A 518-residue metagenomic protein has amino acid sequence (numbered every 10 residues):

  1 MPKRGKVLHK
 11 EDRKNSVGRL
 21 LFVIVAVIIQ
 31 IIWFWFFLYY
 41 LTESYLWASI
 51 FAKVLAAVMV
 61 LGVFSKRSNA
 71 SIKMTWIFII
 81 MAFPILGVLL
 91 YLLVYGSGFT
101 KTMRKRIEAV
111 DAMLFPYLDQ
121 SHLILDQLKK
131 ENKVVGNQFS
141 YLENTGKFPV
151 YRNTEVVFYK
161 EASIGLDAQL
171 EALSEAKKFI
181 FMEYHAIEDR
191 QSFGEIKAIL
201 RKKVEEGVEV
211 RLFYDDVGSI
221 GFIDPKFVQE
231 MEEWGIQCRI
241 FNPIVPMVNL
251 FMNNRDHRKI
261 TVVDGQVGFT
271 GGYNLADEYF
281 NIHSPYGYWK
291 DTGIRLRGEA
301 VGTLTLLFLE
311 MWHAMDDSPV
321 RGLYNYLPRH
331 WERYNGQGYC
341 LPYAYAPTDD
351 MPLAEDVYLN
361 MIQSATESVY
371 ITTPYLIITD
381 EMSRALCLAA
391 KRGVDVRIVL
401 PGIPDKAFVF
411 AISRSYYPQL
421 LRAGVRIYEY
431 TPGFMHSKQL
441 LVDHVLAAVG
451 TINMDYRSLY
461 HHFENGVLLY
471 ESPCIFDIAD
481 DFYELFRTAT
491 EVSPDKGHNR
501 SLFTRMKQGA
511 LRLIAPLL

Functional and structural regions predicted by a protein language model:
M1-D356, N360, S364, P404 (+6 more regions): N-terminal localization/anchoring segments of enzymes in phospholipid and broader phosphate metabolism
H185, P374-Y375, V409: Glycine- and other small-residue-rich loops at beta-strand/loop junctions that grip anionic moieties
D291, T372-T373: A short, conserved beta-strand element enriched in hydrophobic/aromatic residues
V357-M361, E381-C387, K391-R392, I412-S415: Exposed, interaction-prone extracellular/peripheral surfaces
Y375-V396, P401, K406: Helical hairpin unit composed of two closely spaced alpha helices linked by a short loop
V394-I398, G402-M454: C-terminal structural cap/anchor segments
